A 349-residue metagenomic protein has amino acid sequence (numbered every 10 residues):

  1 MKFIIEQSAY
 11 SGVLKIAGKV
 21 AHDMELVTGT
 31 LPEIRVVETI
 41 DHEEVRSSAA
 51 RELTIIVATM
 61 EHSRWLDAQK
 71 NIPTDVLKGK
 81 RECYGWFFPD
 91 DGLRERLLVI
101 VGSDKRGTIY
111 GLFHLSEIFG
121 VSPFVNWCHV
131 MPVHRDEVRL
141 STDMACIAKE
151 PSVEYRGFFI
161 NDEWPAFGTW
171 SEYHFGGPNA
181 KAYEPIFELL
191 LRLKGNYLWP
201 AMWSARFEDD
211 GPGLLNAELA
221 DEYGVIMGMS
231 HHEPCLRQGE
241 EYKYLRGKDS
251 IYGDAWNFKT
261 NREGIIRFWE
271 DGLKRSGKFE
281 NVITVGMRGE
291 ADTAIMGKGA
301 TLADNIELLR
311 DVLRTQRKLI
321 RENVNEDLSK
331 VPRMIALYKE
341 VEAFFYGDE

Functional and structural regions predicted by a protein language model:
M1-E150: Contiguous, structured surface segment used for ligand recognition
E6-S11, L97-G102, N161-A180, N196-E208 (+3 more regions): The substrate-binding groove and active-site-proximal loops of carbohydrate-active enzymes, especially glycoside
G18, H22, L26, Y110-F113 (+5 more regions): Solvent-exposed, polar/charged alpha-helical surfaces in well-ordered, non-transmembrane soluble domains, broadly
V36, V133-S141, G211, L219-E222 (+1 more regions): Gly/Pro-rich turn-and-neighbor structural signature
M60-W65, G85-F88, G92-M131, R206 (+2 more regions): Hydrophobic or amphipathic alpha-helical targeting/insertion segments
F124-G176, A182-A201: An acidic-aromatic substrate-binding cleft motif
R156-I160, L191, Y197-P200, M227-H231 (+2 more regions): Hydrophobic faces of well-ordered beta-strands that scaffold small-molecule active sites in alpha/beta enzyme cores
G176-R206, P212-L215, L219-S230, K278: Catalytic domains of carbohydrate-active enzymes, especially glycoside hydrolases
